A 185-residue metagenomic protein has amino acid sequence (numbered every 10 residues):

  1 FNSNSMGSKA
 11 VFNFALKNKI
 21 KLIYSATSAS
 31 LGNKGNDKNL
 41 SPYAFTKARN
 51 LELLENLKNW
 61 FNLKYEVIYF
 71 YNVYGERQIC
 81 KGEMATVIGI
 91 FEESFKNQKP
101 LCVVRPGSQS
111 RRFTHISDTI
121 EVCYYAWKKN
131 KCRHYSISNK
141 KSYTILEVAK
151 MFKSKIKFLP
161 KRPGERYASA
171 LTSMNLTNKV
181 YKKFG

Functional and structural regions predicted by a protein language model:
N2, M6-P42, E66: Conserved Rossmann-fold NAD(P)-dependent oxidoreductase catalytic core, especially the SDR/UDP-sugar
G7, V11, A15, L53-L54 (+2 more regions): Hydrophobic positions on the long internal alpha-helix of Rossmann-like NAD(P)-dependent oxidoreductase domains
G7-A10, K21, R49-N50, H115-D118: Conserved cofactor-binding/catalytic machinery of classical short-chain dehydrogenase/reductase
L22-T27, E52-R77, C102, I156: Conserved beta-loop-beta element that borders a ligand/cofactor-binding pocket
P42, T46-R49: Active-site helix of classical SDR
V73, G89-C102, R111-Y135: Alpha-helical substrate-binding/gating segment
I116, T144-E147, R162-G185: Conserved C-terminal active-site "lid" loop/helix of NAD(P)H-dependent oxidoreductases that clamps the redox cofactor
V122-G164: Mid/C-terminal beta-alpha module of Rossmann-like enzyme folds, strongest in SDR-family dehydrogenases/epimerases
